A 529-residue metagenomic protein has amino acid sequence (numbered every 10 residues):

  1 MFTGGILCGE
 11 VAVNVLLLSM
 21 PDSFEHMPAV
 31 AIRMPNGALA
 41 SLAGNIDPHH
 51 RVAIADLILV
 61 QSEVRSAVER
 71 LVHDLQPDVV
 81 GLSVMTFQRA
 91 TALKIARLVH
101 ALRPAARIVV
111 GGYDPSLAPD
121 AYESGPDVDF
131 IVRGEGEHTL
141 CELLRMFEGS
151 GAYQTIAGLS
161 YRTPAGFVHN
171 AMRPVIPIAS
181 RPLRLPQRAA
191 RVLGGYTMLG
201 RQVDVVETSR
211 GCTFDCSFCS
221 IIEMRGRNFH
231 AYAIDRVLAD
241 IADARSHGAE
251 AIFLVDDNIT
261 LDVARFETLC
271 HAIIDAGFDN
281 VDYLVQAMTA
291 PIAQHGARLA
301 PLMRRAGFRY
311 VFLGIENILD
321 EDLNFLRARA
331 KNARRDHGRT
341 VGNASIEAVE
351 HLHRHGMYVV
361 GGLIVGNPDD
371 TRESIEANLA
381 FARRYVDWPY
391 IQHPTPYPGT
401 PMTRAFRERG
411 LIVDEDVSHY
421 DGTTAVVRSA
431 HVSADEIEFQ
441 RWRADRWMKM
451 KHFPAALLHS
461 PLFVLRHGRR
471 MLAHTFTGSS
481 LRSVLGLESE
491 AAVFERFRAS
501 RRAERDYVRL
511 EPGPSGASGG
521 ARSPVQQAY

Functional and structural regions predicted by a protein language model:
F2-L17, P28, R51, E69-V72 (+3 more regions): Radical SAM enzyme core and accessory elements
G9-S246: Acidic, low-complexity intrinsically disordered segments
V15, V52, I108, I156 (+5 more regions): Hydrophobic/aromatic residues located in beta-strands of well-ordered beta-sheets within soluble catalytic
F24-H26, A118, P164, F214 (+5 more regions): Flexible glycine/acidic-rich beta-alpha junction loops that bind and position SAM and/or redox cofactors in anaerobic
M34, R181, L185-V360, V365-N367 (+1 more regions): Radical SAM [4Fe-4S] cluster-binding motif and immediate context
I58, M85, D114, V255-D262 (+3 more regions): Short, solvent-exposed turn/loop segments enriched in Gly/Ser/Thr/Pro and often Arg
A67-V68, P77, C270-I273, T371-D387 (+1 more regions): Short, electropositive alpha-helical surface patch
P119-S124, L299, P368-R383: Catalytic cores of alpha/beta
